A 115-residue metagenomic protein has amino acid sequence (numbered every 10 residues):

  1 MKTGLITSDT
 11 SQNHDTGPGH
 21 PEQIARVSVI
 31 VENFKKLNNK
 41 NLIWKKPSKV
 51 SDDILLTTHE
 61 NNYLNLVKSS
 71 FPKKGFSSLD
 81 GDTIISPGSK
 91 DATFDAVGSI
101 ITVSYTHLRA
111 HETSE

Functional and structural regions predicted by a protein language model:
M1-R109: HDAC/HDAC-like amidohydrolase catalytic core signature
A110-E115: A short, hydrophobic C-terminal helix/tail in secreted or cell-surface proteins
